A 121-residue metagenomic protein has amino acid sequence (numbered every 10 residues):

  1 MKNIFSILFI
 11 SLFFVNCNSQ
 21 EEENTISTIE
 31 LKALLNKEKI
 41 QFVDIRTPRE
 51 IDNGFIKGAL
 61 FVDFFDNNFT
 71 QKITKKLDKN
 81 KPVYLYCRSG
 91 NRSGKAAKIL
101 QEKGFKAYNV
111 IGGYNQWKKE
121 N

Functional and structural regions predicted by a protein language model:
K2-F5, C17-E30, I40, R49-P82 (+1 more regions): Rhodanese-like catalytic fold shared by cysteine-dependent sulfurtransferases and DSP/PTP-type phosphatases
K32-L34: Short amphipathic alpha-helices and their capping/turn segments at secondary-structure boundaries
F42-D44: Structural scaffold elements adjacent to functional motifs in cytosolic proteins
Y86: Short, surface-exposed ligand- or partner-binding patches at beta-edge/loop junctions that are enriched in aromatics
